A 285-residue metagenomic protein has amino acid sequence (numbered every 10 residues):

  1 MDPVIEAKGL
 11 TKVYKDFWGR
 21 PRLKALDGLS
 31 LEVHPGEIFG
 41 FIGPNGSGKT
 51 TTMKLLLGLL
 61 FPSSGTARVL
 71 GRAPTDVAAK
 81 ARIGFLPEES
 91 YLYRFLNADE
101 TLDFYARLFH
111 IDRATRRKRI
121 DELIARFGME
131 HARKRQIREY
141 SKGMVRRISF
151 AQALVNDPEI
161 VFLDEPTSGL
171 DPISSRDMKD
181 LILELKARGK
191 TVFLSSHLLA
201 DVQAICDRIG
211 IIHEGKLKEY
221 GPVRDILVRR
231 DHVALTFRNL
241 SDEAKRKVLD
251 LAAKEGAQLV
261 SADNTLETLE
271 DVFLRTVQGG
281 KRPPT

Functional and structural regions predicted by a protein language model:
D2-A7, K12-A200, A204-H213, E219: ABC transporter nucleotide-binding domains
V223-T285: Short, charged/small-residue-rich alpha-helical element at the C-terminal edge of ABC transporter nucleotide-binding
